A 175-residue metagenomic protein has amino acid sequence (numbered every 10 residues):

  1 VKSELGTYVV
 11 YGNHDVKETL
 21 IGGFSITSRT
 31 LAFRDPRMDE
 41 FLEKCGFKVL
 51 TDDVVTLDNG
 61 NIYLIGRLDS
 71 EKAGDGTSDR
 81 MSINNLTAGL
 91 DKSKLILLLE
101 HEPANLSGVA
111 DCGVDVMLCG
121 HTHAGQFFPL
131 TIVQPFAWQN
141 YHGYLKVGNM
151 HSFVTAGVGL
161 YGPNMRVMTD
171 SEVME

Functional and structural regions predicted by a protein language model:
V1-E175: Soluble catalytic domains of enzymes that build or remodel membrane lipids, polysaccharides, and related
